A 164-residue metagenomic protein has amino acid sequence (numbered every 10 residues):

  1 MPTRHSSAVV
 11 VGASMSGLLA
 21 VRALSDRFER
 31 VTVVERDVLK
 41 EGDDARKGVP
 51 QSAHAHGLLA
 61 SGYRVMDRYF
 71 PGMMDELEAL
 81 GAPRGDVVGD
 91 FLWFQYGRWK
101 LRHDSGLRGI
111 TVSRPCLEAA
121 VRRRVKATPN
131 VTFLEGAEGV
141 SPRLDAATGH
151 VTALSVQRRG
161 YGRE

Functional and structural regions predicted by a protein language model:
P2-V38: N-terminal Rossmann-like FAD-binding beta1-loop-alpha1 element of flavoenzymes
A23, R27, G42-L92, A120: N-terminal FAD cofactor-binding segment of flavoenzymes
K40-D44, Y96-W99: Short acidic/His/Gly/Ser-rich catalytic and metal-binding motifs that mark active-site loops of diverse hydrolases
G57-L58, D104-R123, L134: Short beta-strand to alpha-helix junction loop
E76-C116, R143-T148: Flavin (FAD/FMN) cofactor-binding and adjacent substrate-gating region of FAD-dependent oxidoreductase domains
V125-V140: A conserved beta-strand/loop element that lines the FAD pocket in flavoprotein oxidoreductases
S141-E164: Conserved beta-strand-loop-beta-strand element in the redox core of flavoprotein oxidoreductases
